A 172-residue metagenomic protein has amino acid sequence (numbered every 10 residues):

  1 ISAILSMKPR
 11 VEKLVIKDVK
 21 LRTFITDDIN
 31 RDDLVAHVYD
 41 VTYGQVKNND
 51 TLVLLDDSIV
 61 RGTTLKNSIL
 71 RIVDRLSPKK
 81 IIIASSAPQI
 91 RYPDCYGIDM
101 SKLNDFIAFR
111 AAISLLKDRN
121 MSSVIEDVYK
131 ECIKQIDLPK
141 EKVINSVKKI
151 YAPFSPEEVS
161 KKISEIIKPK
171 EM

Functional and structural regions predicted by a protein language model:
I1-M172: PRPP-associated nucleotide enzymes
